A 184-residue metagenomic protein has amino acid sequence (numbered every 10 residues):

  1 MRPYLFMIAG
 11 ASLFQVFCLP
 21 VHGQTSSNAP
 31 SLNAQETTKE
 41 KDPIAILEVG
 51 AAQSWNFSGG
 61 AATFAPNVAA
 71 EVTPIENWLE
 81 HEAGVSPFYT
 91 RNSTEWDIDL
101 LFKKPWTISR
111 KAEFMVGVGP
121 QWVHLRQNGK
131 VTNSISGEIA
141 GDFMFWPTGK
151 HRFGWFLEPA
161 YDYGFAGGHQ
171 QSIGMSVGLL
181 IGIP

Functional and structural regions predicted by a protein language model:
M1-Y4: Positively charged n-region of N-terminal signal peptides that target proteins for export
M7-V16: Bacterial N-terminal signal peptides
V21-P87, G178-P184: Short glycine/proline- and aromatic-enriched beta-strand/turn motifs that initiate or cap beta-hairpins
K41, S58-A62, T90-W96, G129-I135 (+1 more regions): Replace "Gram-negative outer membrane beta-barrel proteins" with "bacterial and organellar outer membrane beta-barrel
N67-G149, F153: Gram-negative (and chloroplast) outer-membrane scaffold detector with strong preference for beta-barrel transmembrane
G119, G164-G167: Short active-site-adjacent structural elements
F145, Q170-P184: Outer-membrane beta-barrel "beta-signal"
L157-F165: Low-complexity, intrinsically disordered Gly/Pro/Thr-rich segments
